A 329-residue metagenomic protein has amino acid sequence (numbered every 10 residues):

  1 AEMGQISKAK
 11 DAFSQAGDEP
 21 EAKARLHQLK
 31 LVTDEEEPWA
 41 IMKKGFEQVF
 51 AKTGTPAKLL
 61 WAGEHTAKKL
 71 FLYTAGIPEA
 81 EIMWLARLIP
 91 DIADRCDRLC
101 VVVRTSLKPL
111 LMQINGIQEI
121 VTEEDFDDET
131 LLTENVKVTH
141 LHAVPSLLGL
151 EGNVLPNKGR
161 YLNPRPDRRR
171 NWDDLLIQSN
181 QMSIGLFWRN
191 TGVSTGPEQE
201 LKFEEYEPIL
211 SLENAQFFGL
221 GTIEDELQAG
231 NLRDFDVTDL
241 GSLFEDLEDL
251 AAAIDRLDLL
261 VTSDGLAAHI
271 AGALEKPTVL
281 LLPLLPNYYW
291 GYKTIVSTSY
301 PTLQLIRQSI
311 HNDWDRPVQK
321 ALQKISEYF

Functional and structural regions predicted by a protein language model:
A1-L259, D264-F329: Alpha-helical solenoid repeat scaffolds of the TPR/TPR-like class and their adjacent stem/linker regions that mediate
